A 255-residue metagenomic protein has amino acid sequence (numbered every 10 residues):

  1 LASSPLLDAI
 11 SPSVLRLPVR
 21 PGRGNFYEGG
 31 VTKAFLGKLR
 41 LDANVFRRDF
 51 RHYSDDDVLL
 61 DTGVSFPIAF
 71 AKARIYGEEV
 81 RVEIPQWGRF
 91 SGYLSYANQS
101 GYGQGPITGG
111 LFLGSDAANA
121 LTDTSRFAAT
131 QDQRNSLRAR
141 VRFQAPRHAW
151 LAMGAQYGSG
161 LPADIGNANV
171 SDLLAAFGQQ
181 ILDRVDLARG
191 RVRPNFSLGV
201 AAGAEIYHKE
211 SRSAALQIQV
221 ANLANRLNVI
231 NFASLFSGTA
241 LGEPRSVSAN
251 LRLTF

Functional and structural regions predicted by a protein language model:
L1-R16, D55-I68, G103-R126, D164-V185: Solvent-exposed loop segments that connect transmembrane elements
A2-P5, L17-A69, R74-Y76, E83-P85 (+2 more regions): Membrane-embedded beta-barrel scaffold of Gram-negative outer-membrane proteins
R16-R20, P67-A71, R81, R126-A128 (+2 more regions): Outer-membrane beta-barrel domain signature
L17, G29, I68, E78-V80 (+3 more regions): Membrane-embedded beta-strands of outer-membrane beta-barrel proteins, especially the hydrophobic/small aromatic
P21, K33-A34, V82-P85, F143-A145 (+3 more regions): Residue-level signature of outer-membrane beta-barrel architecture
R23-Y27, K72-Y76, Q131-L137, P194-L198 (+2 more regions): Residues that define the transmembrane beta-barrel architecture of outer-membrane proteins
V45-D49, F66-N167: Gram-negative outer-membrane beta-barrel transporters
H148, Q156-G178, V192-G199, G203-F255: C-terminal beta-signal and adjacent terminal beta-strands/loops of Gram-negative outer-membrane beta-barrel proteins
